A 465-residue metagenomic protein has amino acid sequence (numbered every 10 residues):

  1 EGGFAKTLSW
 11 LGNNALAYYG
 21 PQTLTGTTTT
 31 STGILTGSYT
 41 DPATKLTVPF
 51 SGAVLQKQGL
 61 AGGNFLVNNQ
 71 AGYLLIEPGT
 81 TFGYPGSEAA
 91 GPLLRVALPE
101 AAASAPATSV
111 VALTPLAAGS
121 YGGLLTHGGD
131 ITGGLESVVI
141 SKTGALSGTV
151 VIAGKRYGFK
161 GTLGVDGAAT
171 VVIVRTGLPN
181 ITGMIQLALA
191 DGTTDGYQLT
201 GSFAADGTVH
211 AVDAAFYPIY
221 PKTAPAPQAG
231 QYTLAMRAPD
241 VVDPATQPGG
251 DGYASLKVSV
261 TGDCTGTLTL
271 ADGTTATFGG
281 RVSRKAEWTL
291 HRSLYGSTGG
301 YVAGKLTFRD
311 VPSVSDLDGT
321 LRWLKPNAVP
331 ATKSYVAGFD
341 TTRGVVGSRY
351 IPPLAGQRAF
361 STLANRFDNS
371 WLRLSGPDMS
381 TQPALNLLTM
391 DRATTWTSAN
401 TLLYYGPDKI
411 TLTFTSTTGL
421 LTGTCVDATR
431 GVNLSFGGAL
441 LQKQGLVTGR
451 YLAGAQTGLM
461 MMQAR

Functional and structural regions predicted by a protein language model:
E1-R465: Mature soluble binding/inhibitory domains
